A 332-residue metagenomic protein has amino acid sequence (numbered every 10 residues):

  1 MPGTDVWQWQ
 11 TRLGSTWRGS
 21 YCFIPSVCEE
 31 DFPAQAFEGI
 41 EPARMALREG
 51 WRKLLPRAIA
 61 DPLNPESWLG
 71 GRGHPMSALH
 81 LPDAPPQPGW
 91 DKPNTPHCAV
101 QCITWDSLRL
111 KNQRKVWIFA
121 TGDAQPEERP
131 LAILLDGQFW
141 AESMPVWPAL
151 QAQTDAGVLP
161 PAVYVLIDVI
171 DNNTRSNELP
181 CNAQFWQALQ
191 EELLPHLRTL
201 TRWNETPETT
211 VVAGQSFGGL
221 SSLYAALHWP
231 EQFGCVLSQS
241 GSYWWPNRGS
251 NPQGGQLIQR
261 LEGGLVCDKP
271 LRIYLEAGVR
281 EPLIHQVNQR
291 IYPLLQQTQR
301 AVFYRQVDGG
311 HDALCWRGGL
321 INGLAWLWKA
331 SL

Functional and structural regions predicted by a protein language model:
M1-L332: Non-catalytic cap/lid and distal C-terminal segments of serine-dependent acyl enzymes
